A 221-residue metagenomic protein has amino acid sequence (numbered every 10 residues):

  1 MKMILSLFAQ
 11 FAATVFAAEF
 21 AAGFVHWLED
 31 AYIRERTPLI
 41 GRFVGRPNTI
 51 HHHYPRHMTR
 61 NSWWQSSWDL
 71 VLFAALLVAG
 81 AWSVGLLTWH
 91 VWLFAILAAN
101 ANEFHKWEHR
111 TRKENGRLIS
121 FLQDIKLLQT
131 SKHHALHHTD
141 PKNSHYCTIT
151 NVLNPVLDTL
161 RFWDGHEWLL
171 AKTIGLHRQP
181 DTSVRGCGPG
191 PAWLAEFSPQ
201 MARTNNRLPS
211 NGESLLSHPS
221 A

Functional and structural regions predicted by a protein language model:
K2-F8, F24-I40, H51-W64, L97-A221: Cytosolic/stromal cytosol-facing helical appendages immediately following the last transmembrane segment
S6-T14, W82-A98: Interfacial segments of alpha-helical transmembrane regions
A13-V15, W89-W92, D124, H137 (+1 more regions): Short, flexible coil/linker segments at or flanking structured domains
R42-P47: Extended non-transmembrane interhelical loops and adjacent amphipathic helices of multipass membrane proteins
W64-W82: Core segments of transmembrane alpha-helices that mediate helix-helix packing or line hydrophobic substrate/ligand
